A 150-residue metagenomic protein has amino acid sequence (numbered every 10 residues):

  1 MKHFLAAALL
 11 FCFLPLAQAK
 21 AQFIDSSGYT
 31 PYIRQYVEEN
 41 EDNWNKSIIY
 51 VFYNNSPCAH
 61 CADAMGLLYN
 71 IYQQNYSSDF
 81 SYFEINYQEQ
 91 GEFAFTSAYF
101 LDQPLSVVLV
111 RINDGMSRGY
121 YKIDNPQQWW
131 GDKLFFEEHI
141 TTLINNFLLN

Functional and structural regions predicted by a protein language model:
F4-L14: Sec-dependent N-terminal signal peptides
A21-K46, E138-N150: N-terminal leader/targeting and pre-domain segments
E38-Q73: Local sequence-structure signature of Cys/Sec-based thiol-disulfide redox active-site neighborhoods
D42-N43, Y99-Q103: Extracellular/periplasmic catalytic domains that process cell-envelope and extracellular macromolecules
Y53-A59, E84, N125-L134: Second-shell loop/turn segments in exported
M65-Y69, E92, E137-T141: Extracytoplasmic/secreted envelope proteins and their assembly/folding machinery, especially bacterial periplasmic
S77-E92: Thiol-based oxidoreductase modules, predominantly thioredoxin-like and allied folds used for disulfide exchange
L109-N150: Non-catalytic, surface beta->alpha helical segment in thiol-disulfide oxidoreductase systems
